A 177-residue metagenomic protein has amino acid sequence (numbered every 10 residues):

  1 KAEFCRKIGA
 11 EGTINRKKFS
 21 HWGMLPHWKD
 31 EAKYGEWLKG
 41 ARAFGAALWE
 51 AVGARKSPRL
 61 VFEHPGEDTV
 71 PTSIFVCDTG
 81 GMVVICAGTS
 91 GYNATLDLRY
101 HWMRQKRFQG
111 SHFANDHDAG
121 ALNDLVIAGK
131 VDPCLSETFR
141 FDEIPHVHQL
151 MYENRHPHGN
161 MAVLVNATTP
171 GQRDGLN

Functional and structural regions predicted by a protein language model:
K1-D68: Adenosine-nucleotide cofactor-binding segment
K1-R6, Y92-L98, A119: Short, glycine/polar-rich helix-capping loops at beta-to-alpha or helix-loop-helix junctions that flank or form
I14, T79-C86, L96-L135: Rossmann-fold dehydrogenase core element
R16-W22, G88-G91, F113-A114: Short, acidic/turn-prone active-site loops that include or flank metal/cofactor- and phosphate-binding residues
V52, P65, V76-D78, R155: A generic alpha-to-beta junction signature in SAM-dependent methyltransferases
P58-F62, G81, N160: Short SAM/SAH-binding signature in class I
E67-D68, T89-S90, T168-T169: Short glycine-rich anion-binding loops that position phosphate/pyrophosphate groups of nucleotides and phosphorylated
P71-I74, D116-N177: C-terminal hydrophobic helical "lid"/dimerization subdomain of Rossmann-like NAD(P)H-dependent oxidoreductases
